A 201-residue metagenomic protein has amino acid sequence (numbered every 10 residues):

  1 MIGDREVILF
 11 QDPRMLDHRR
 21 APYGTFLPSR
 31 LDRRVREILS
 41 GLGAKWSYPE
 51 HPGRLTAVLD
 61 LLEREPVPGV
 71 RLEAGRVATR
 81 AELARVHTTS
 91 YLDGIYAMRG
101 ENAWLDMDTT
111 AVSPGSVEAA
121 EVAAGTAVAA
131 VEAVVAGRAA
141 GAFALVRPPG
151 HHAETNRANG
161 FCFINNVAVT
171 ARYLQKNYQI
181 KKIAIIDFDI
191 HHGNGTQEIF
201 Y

Functional and structural regions predicted by a protein language model:
M1-I186, I190-Y201: HDAC/HDAC-like amidohydrolase catalytic core signature
